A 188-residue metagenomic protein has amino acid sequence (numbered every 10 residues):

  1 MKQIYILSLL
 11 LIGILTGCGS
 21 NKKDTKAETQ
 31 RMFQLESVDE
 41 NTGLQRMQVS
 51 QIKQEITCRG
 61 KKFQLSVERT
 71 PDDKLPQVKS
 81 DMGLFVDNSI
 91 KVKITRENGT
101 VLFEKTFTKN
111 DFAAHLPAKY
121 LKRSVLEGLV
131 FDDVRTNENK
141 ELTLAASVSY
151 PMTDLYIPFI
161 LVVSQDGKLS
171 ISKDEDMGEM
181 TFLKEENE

Functional and structural regions predicted by a protein language model:
M1-I4: Positively charged n-region of N-terminal signal peptides that target proteins for export
I6-L10: Sec-dependent N-terminal signal peptides
I14-G17: C-terminal motif of bacterial Sec signal peptides marking the signal peptidase cleavage site
G19-K22: Bacterial signal peptide processing site
D24-K26: Ser/Thr/Pro/Gly-rich low-complexity linker/stalk segments immediately outside membranes or between
E28-M32: Activation corresponds to long, low-complexity, non-globular regions
D39-F131: Surface-exposed acidic loop/strand-edge motifs in secreted or periplasmic proteins that form small linear binding
T106, H115-E188: Extracytoplasmic electrostatic interaction patches
